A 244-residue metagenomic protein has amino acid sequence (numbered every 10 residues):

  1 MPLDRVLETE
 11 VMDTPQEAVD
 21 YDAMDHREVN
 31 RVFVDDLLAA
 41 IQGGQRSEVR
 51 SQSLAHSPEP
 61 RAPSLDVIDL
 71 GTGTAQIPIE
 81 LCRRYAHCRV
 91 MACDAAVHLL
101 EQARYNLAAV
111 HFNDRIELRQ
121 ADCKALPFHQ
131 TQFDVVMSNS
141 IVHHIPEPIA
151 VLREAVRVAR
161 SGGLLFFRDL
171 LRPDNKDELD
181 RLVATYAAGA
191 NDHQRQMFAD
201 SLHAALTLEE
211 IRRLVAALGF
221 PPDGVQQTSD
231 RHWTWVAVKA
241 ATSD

Functional and structural regions predicted by a protein language model:
M1-D20, R27: N-terminal, positively charged/glycine-rich alpha-helical extensions of SAM-dependent methyltransferases
R27-Q45: Conserved alpha-helix/loop element of class I SAM-dependent methyltransferases that forms part of the SAM/SAH-binding
I68, Q76-A125: Class I SAM-dependent methyltransferase SAM/SAH-binding core
G73: Conserved glycine-rich SAM-binding loop
M137: A conserved beta-strand element that flanks and buttresses the S-adenosyl-L-methionine
A150-S161: A short glycine-rich, Lys/Arg-flanked "PGG" loop and its adjoining helix->strand segment in the class I
G163-D169: Conserved beta-strand signature within the Rossmann-like core of class I S-adenosyl-L-methionine
L170-Q227, W233: C-terminal alpha-helical "lid/dimerization" subdomain adjacent to the S-adenosyl-L-methionine
